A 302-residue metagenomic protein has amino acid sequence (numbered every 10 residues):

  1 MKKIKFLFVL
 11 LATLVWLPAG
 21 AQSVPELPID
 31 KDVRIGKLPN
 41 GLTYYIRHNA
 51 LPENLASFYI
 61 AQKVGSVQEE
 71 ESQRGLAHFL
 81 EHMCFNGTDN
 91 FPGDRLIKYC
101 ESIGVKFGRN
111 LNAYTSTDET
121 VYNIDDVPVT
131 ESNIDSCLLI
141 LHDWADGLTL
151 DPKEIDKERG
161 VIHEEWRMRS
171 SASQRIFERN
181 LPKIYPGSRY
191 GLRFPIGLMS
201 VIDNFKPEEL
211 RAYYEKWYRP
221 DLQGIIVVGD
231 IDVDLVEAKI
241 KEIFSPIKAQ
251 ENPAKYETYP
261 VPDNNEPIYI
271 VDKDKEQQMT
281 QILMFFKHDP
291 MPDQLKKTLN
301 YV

Functional and structural regions predicted by a protein language model:
M1-S23: Bacterial Sec-dependent N-terminal signal peptides
P18, P39, E53-L55, G104 (+7 more regions): Short, solvent-exposed loop/turn segments at the edges of secondary structure
Q22-G36, Y122-D125, P182-Q223, K255-P260 (+1 more regions): Histidine-acidic residue clusters that define the catalytic metal-binding segment of zinc metallopeptidase domains
S23-I60: Mature N-terminal segment immediately following signal peptide/propeptide cleavage in secreted/periplasmic
T43-R47, S57-A61, V121-D125, G224-I226 (+2 more regions): Soluble periplasmic/extracytoplasmic beta-strand elements of cell-envelope proteins
Q62-R175, F194, N204-L222, D232-L235 (+1 more regions): Active-site-adjacent, His/Asp/Glu-enriched structural segments that form or flank metal-binding and acid/base networks
G187, G224-M291: An aromatic/glycine/proline-enriched structural segment found at the starts of mature extracellular/organellar domains
